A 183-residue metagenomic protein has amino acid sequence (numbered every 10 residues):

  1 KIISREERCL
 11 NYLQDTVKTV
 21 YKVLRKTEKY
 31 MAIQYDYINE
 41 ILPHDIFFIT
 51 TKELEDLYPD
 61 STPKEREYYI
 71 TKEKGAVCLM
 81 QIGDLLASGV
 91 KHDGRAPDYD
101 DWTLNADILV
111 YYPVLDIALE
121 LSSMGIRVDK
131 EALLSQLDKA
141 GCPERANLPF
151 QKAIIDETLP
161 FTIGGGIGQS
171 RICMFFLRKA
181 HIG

Functional and structural regions predicted by a protein language model:
K1-S4: Class II aminoacyl-tRNA synthetase-like tRNA-binding/catalytic domains
E6-N11, E131: Short, conserved charged micro-motifs
C9-E28: A conserved active-site cap/scaffold subdomain adjacent to cofactor or substrate pockets
L24-S61: Alpha-helical scaffold segments that mediate packing/assembly in large oligomeric complexes
K52-G183: A translation/RNA-centric and nucleic-acid-associated enzymatic feature enriched in Class II aminoacyl-tRNA synthetases
